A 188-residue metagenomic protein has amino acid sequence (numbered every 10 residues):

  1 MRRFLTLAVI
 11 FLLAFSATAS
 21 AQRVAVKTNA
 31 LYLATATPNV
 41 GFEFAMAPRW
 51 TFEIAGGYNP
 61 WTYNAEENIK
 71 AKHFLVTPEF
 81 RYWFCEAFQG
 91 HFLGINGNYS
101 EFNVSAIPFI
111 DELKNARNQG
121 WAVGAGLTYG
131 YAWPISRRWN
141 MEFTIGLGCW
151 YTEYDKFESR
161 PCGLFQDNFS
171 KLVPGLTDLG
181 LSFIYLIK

Functional and structural regions predicted by a protein language model:
F4-F15: Sec-dependent N-terminal signal peptides
F15-A21: Sec/Tat signal peptide C-region and signal peptidase I cleavage site
R23, T35, H73, G120-G124 (+1 more regions): Membrane-spanning beta-strands of outer-membrane beta-barrel proteins
R23-A25, P60-T62, F109-K114, C162-N168: Extracytoplasmic loops and strand-loop junctions of Gram-negative outer membrane beta-barrel proteins
A25-G41, N59, A65-A71, A87 (+1 more regions): Solvent-exposed loop/turn segments connecting transmembrane beta-strands in outer-membrane beta-barrel proteins
F44-F143, G180-Y185: Gram-negative (and chloroplast) outer-membrane scaffold detector with strong preference for beta-barrel transmembrane
S136-K188: Predominantly the C-terminal beta-signal and adjacent terminal strand-loop region of outer-membrane beta-barrel
